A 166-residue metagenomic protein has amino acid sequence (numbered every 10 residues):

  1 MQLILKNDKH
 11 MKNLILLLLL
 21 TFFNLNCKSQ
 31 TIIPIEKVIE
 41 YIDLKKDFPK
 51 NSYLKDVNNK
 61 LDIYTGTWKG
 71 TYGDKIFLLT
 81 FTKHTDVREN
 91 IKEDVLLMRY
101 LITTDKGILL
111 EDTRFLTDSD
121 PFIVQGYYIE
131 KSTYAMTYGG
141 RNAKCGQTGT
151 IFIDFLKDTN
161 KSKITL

Functional and structural regions predicted by a protein language model:
Q2-D8, K12-T65, Y72-D74, D86-V95: Amphipathic/hydrophobic helical signal segments and adjacent flexible N-terminal regions that mediate secretion
P49-K50, K60-T80, T103, L109-F115: N-terminal secretory signal peptides
K55, L79-T165: Central antiparallel beta-sheet cores of small beta-barrel/beta-sandwich binding domains
